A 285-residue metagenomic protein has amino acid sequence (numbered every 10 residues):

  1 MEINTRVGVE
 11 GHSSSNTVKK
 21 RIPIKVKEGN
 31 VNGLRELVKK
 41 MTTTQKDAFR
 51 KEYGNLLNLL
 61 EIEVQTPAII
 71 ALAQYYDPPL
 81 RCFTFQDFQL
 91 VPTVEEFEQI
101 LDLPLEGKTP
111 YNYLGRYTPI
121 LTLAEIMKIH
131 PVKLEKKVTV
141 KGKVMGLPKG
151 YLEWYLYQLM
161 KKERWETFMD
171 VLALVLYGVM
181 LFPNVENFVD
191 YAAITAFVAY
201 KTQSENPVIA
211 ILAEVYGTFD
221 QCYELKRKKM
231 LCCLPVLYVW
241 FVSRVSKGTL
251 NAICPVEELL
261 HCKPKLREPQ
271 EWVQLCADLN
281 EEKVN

Functional and structural regions predicted by a protein language model:
M1-N285: Structural stabilizers in ordered domains
